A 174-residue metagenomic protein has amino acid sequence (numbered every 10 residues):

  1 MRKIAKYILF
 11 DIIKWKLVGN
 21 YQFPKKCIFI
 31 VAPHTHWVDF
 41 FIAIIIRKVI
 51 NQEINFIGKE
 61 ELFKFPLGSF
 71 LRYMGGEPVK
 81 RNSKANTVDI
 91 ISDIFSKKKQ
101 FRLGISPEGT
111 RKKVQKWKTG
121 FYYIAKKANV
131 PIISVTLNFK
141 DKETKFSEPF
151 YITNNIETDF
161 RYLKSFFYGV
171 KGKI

Functional and structural regions predicted by a protein language model:
M1-K3: Helix-enriched interaction subdomains in cytosolic or periplasmic regions, typified by TIR/SEFIR signaling/NADase cores
F10-D11, W15-G169: Soluble catalytic domains of membrane acyltransferases
G172-I174: Charged, glycine-interspersed solvent-exposed loop segments at helix/strand-loop junctions that cap or gate access
